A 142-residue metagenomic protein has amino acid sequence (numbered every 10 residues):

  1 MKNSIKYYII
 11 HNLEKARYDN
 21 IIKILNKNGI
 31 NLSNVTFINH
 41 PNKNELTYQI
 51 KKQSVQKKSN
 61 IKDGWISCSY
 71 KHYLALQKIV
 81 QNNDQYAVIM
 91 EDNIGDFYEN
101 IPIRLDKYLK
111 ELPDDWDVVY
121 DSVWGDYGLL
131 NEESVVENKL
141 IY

Functional and structural regions predicted by a protein language model:
M1-M90, I94-Y142: An acidic/histidine-cluster motif and surrounding catalytic segment that typifies divalent-metal-assisted enzyme active
